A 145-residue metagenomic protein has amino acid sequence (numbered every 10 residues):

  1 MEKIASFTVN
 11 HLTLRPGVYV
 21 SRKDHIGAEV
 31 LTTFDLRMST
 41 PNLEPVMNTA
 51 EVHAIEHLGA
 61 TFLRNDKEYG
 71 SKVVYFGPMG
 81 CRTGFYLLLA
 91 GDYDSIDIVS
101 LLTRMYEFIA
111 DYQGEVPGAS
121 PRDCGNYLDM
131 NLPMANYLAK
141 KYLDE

Functional and structural regions predicted by a protein language model:
M1-L63: His/Glu-rich zincin catalytic helix
K3, K23, K67, K72 (+1 more regions): Context-gated lysine
P41, P45-D97: M16/MPP (pitrilysin/insulinase) zinc-metallopeptidase core fold and M16-derived inactive scaffolds
F76-E145: Active-site-adjacent, His/Asp/Glu-enriched structural segments that form or flank metal-binding and acid/base networks
